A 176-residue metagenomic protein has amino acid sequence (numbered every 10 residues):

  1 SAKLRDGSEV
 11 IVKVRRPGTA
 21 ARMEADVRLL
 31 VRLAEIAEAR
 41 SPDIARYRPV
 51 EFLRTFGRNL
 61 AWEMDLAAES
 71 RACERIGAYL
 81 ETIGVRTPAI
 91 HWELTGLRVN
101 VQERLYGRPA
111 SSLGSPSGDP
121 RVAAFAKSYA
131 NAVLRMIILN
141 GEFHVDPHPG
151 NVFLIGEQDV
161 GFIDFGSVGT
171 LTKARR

Functional and structural regions predicted by a protein language model:
S1-R176: Conserved catalytic cores of large enzyme domains
